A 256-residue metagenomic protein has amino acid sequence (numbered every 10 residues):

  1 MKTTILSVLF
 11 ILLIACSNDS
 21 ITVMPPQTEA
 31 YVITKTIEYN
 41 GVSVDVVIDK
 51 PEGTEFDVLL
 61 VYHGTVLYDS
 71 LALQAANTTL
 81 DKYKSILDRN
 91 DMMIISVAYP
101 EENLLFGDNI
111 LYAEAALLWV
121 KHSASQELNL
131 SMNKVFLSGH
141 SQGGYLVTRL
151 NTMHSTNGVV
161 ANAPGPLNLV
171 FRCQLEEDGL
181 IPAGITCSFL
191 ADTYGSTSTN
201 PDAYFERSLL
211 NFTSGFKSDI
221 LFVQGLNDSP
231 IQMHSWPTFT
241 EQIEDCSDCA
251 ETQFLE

Functional and structural regions predicted by a protein language model:
I21-G53: N-terminal cap/lid segment of alpha/beta-hydrolase-fold proteins
E55-L67: Short beta-strand element of the alpha/beta-hydrolase
L71-L73, P164, L169-F212: Mobile cap/lid helix-loop segments that gate and shape the active-site cleft of serine hydrolases
L73-I95: Short amphipathic alpha-helix adjacent to the substrate-entry channel of hydrolases
Q74, S218, I231-D245: Short alpha-helix in the alpha/beta-hydrolase fold that links the catalytic acid
A115-S141, M153: Gly/Ser-rich "nucleophile elbow"/oxyanion-hole loop immediately N-terminal to the catalytic nucleophile in hydrolases
F216, F222-Q224: Short beta-strand/loop motif that positions the catalytic acidic residue of the alpha/beta-hydrolase fold
V223, P237-T240, E244-E256: C-terminal catalytic histidine-bearing segment of alpha/beta-hydrolase fold enzymes
